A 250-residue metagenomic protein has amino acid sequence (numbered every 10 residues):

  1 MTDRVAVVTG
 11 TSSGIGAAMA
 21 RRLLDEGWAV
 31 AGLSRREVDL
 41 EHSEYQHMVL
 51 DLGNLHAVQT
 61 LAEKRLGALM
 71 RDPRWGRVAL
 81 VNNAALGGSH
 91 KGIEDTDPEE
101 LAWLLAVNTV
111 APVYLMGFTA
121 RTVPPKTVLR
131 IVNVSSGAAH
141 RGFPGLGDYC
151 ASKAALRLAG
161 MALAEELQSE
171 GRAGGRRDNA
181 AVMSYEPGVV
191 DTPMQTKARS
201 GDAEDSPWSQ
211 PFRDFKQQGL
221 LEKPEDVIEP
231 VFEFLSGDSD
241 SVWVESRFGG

Functional and structural regions predicted by a protein language model:
S12, A20: N-terminal Rossmann NAD(P)H-binding glycine-rich loop of SDR-like oxidoreductase domains
S43-H56: Rossmann-fold cofactor-recognition segment
N82-H90: Conserved NAD(P)H cofactor-binding loop of Rossmann-fold oxidoreductase domains
K91-I93, E100-A102: Substrate-binding pocket helix/loop in short-chain dehydrogenase/reductase
M116, S152: Active-site helix of classical SDR
S136: Residue(s) in the substrate-gating loop at a strand-loop-helix junction that position the organic substrate next
R176-D178, S184-Y185, T192, D202-G250: C-terminal helical subdomain
